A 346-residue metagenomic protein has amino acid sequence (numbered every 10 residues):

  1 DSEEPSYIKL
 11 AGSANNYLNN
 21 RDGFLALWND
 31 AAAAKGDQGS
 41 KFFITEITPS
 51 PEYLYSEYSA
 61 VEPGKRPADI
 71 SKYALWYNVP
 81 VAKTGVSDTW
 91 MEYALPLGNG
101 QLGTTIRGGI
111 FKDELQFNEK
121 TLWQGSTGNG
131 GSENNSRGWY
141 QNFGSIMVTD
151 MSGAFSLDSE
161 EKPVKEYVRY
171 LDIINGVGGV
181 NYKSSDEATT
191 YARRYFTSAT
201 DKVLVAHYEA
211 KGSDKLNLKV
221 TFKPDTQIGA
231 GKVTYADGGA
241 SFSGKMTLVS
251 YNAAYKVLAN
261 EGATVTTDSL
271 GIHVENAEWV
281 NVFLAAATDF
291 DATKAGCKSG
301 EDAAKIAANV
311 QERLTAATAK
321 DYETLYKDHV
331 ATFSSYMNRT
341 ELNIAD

Functional and structural regions predicted by a protein language model:
D1-F24, A34-E52: Extracellular glycan-recognition/adhesion modules and their associated mucin-like linkers
E3, R21-D22, A31-A32, G39 (+4 more regions): Intrinsic disorder/low-complexity detector
L27-N29: Beta-strand-rich extracellular passenger or scaffold domains
S50-D346: Aromatic-residue-lined binding/catalytic grooves and analogous aromatic/hydrophobic interfacial grooves in multimeric
